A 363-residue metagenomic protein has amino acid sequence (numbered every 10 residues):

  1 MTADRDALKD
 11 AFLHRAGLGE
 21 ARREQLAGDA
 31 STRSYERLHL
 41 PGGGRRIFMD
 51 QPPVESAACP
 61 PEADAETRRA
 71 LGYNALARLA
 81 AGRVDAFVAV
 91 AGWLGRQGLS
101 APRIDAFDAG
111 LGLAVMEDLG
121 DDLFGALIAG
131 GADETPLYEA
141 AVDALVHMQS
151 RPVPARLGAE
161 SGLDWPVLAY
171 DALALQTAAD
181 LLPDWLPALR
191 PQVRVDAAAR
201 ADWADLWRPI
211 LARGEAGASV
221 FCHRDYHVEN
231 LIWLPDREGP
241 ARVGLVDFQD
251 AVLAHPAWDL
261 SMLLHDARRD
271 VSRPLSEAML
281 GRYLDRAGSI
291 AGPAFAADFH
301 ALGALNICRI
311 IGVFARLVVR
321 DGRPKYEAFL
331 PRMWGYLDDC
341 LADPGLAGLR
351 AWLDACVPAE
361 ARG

Functional and structural regions predicted by a protein language model:
M1-E24: Juxta-kinase regulatory segment immediately upstream of eukaryotic protein kinase catalytic domains
L13-A21, Q97-L99, S289-A291: Short secondary-structure junctions
L18-P41: ATP-binding glycine-rich phosphate-binding loop
T32-H39, I47-F48, M148, W207-L260 (+1 more regions): Active-site acidic catalytic loop and adjacent metal/ATP-binding pocket of ATP-dependent phosphoryl transfer enzymes
H39-T177, L181, A188, E215-A216: ATP-binding pocket architecture of kinase catalytic cores
D180-R190, L253-I290, A304-D321, M333-L341: Active-site activation/catalytic loop segments of kinase-like enzymes and analogous catalytic loops in related
I290-A301: Acidic, serine/threonine- and proline-rich low-complexity regulatory regions
G312-G363: ATP/Mg2+ or Mg2+-diphosphate-binding catalytic cores that bind nucleotide phosphates or diphosphates via glycine-rich
